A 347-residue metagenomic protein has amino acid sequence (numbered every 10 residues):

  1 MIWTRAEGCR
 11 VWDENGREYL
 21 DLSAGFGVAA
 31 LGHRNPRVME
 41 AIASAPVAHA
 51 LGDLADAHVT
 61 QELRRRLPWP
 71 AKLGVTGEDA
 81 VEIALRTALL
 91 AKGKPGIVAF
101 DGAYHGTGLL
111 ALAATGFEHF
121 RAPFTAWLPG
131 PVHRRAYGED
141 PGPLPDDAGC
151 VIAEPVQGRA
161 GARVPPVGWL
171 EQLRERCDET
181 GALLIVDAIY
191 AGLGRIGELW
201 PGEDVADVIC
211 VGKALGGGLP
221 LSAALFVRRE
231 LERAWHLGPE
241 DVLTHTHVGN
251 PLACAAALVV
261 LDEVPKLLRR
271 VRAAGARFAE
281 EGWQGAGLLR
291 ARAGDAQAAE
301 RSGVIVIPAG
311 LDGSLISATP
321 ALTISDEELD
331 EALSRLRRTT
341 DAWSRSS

Functional and structural regions predicted by a protein language model:
M1-S347: Conserved N-terminal phosphate-binding loop of PLP-dependent enzymes in the Aspartate aminotransferase
